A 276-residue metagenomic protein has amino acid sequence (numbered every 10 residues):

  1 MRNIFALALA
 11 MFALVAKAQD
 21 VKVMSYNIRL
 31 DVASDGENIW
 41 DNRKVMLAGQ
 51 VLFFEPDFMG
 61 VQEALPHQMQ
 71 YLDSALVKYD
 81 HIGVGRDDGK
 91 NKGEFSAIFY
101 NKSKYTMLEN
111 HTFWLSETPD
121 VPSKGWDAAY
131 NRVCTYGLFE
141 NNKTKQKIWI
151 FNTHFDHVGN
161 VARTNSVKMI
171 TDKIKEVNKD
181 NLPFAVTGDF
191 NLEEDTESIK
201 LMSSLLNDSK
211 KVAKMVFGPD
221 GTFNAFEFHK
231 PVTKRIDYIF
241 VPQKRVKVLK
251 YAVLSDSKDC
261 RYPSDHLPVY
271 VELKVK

Functional and structural regions predicted by a protein language model:
R2, V15-A75, R86-E94, K168 (+1 more regions): N-terminal, active-site-proximal structural segment of metallo-dependent hydrolase catalytic domains
I4-A13: Sec-dependent N-terminal signal peptides
D20-V32, L108-F113, K147-F155, H266: Active-site-proximal beta-strand elements of phosphoester/diester hydrolases
R29, L65, H154-D156, F190-E193: Catalytic metal-binding/acid-base residues of hydrolase active sites
F58-K147, F151, A252-V253: Structured beta-strand-rich core segments of catalytic domains in phosphoester-bond hydrolases
G60-Q62, V84, A185-D189, D208-K211: Active-site neighborhood of phospho(di)ester-bond hydrolases with catalytic His/Asp-centered motifs
V161, N165, D172-F184, L192-K276: Metal-dependent phosphoester-hydrolase catalytic domains
